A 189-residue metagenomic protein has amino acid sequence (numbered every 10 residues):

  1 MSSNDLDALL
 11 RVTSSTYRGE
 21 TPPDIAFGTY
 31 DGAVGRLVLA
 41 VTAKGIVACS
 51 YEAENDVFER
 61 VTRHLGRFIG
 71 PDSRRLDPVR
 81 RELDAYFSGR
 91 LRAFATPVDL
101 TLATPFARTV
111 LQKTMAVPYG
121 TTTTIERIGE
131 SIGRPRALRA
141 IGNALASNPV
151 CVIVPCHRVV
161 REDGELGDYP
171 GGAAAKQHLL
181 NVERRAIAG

Functional and structural regions predicted by a protein language model:
M1-P135, V182-G189: Basic nucleic-acid-binding alpha-helical/helix-turn surface characteristic of O6-alkylguanine DNA
R136-H178: Short glycine/serine-rich loop segments
